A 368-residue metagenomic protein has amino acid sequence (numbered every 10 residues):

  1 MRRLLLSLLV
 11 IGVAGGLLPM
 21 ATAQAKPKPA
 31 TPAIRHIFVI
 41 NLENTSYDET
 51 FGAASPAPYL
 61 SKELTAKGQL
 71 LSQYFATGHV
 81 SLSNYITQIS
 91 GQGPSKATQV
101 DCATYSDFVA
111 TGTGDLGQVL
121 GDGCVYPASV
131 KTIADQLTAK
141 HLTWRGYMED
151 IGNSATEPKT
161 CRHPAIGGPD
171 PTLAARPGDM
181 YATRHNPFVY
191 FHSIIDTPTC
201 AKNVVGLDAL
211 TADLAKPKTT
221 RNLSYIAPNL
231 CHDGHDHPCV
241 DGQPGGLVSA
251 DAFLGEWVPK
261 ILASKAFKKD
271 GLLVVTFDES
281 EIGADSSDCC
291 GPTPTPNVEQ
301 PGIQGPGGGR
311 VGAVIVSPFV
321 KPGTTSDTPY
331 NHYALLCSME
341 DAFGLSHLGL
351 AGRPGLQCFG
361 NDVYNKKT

Functional and structural regions predicted by a protein language model:
M1-A25: Secretory targeting and sorting signals
Q24-T368: N-terminal pro-sequences and low-complexity stem/linker regions of secreted or lumenal proteins
